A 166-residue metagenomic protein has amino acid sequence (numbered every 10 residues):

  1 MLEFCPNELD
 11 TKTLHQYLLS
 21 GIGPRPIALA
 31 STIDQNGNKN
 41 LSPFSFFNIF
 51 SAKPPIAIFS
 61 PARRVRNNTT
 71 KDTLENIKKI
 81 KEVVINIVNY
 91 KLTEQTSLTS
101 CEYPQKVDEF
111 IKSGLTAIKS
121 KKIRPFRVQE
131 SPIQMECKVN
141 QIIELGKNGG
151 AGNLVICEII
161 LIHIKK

Functional and structural regions predicted by a protein language model:
M1-S42, N48-K166: Active-site-proximal mixed secondary-structure blocks
